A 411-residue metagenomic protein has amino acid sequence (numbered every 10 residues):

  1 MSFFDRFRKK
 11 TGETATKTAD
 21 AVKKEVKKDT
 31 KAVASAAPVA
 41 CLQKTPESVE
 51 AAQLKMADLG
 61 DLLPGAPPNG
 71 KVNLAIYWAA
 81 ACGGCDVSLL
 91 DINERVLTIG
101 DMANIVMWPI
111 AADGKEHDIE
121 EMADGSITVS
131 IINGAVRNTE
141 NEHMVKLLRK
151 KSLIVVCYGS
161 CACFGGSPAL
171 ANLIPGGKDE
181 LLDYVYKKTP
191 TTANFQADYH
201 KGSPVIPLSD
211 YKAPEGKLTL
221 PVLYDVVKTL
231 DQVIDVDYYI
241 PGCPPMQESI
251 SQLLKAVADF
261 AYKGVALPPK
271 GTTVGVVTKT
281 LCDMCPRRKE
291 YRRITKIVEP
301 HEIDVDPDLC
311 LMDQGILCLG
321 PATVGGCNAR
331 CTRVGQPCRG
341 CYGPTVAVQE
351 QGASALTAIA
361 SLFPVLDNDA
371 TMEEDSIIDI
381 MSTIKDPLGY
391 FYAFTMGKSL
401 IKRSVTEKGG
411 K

Functional and structural regions predicted by a protein language model:
M1-I131, E142, K146-I154, L173-I240 (+1 more regions): Iron-sulfur (Fe-S) cluster-binding modules
G134-R137, C161-C163, P245: Short glycine-rich anion-binding loops that position phosphate/pyrophosphate groups of nucleotides and phosphorylated
E140-N141, G165: Extracytoplasmic/secreted cell-surface and envelope-processing proteins
L153-A162: A basic- and aromatic-enriched beta-loop-alpha substructure that forms the phosphate/nucleotide- and DNA/RNA-contacting
C161-P168, K187-T189: Short gly/pro/ser/thr-enriched loop/turn and capping motifs at secondary-structure boundaries
